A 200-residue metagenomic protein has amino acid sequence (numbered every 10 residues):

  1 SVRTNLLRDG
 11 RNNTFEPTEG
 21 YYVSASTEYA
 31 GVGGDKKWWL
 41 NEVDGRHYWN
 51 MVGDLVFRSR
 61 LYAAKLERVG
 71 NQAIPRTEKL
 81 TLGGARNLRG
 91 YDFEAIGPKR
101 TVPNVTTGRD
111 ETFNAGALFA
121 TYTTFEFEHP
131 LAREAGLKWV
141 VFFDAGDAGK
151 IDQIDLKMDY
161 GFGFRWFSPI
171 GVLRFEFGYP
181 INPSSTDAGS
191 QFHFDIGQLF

Functional and structural regions predicted by a protein language model:
S1-A132, G136-L137, V141-F142, G149-I151 (+2 more regions): C-terminal outer-membrane beta-barrel translocator/porin domains of Gram-negative envelope proteins and their
A85, G90, I151-F200: C-terminal beta-signal and terminal closure region of outer-membrane beta-barrel proteins
